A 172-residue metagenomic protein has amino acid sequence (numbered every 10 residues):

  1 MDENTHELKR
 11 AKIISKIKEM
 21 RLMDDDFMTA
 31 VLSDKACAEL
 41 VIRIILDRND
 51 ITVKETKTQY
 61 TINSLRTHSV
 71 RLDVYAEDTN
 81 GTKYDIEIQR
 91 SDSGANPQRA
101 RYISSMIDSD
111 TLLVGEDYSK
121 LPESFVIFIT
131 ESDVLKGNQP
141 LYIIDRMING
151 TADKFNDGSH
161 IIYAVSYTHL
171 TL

Functional and structural regions predicted by a protein language model:
M1-L170: Elongated, amphipathic alpha-helical interaction scaffolds
